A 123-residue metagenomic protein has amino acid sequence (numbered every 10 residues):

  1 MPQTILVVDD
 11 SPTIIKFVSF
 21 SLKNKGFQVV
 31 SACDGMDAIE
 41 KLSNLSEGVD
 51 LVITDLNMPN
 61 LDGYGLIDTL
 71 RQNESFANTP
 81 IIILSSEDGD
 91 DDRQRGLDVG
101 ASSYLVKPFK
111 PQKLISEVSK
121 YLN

Functional and structural regions predicted by a protein language model:
K16-N24: Charged docking surfaces used in two-component/phosphorelay signaling
S31-L51: Acidic, metal-coordinating helix/loop segments flanking the phosphotransfer/catalytic sites of two-component signaling
D55, S85: Active-site residues of response regulator receiver
M58: Receiver (REC) domain active-site loop signature in two-component systems and cognate sites in sensor histidine kinases
F109-V118: C-terminal output helix
